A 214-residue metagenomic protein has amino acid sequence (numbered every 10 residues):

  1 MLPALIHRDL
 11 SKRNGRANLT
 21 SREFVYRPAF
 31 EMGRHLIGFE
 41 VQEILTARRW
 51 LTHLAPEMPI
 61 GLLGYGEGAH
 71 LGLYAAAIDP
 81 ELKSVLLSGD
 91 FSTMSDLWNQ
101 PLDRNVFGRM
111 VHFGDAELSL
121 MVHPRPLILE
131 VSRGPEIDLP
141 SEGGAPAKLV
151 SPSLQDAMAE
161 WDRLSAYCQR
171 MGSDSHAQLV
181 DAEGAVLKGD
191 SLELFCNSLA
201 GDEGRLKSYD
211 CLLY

Functional and structural regions predicted by a protein language model:
M1-D9: Carboxylate/His-rich catalytic cores and anion/metal-binding grooves
P3, S88, E130: The conserved SAM/SAH-binding core of class I Rossmann-like methyltransferase domains, concentrating on the hydrophobic
R8-A17, F24-T52, P80-K83, F91-L213: Alpha/beta-hydrolase-fold serine-hydrolase catalytic core, especially in secreted/extracellular enzymes
P56-G66: Alpha/beta-hydrolase fold nucleophile elbow
G68-H70, S92-T93: Short, catalytically relevant binding-site loops at active-site mouths
A69-P80: Short glycine-enriched nucleophile-adjacent loop and the immediately C-terminal alpha-helix near the catalytic center
